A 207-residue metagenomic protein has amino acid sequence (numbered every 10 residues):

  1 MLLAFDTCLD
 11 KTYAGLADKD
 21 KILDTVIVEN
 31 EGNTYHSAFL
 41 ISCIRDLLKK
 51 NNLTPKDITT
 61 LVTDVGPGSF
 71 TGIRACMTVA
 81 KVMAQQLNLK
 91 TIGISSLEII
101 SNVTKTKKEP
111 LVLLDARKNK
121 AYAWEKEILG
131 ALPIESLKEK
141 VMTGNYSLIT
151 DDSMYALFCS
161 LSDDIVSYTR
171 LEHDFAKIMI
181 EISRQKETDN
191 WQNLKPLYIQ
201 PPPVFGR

Functional and structural regions predicted by a protein language model:
M1-I22, Y35, I92-R207: Oxyanion-binding and handling regions
E31-K49: N-terminal phosphate-binding loop and adjacent alpha-helix
S37-I41, C76, A80, A176-I180: A general structural signal for well-ordered alpha-helical segments in protein cores
I44, A80, L97: Generic structural marker for isolated residues within well-ordered, non-membrane alpha-helices of soluble domains
I44-T60, K140-N145: Phosphate/pyrophosphate-binding loops at sites that engage ATP/ADP/AMP, CoA/4′-phosphopantetheine, polyphosphate
L47, Q86, S183-K186: Change "in soluble alpha/beta enzymes" to "in soluble alpha/beta proteins
T60-T91: DPxDG-like acidic metal-binding loop motif
